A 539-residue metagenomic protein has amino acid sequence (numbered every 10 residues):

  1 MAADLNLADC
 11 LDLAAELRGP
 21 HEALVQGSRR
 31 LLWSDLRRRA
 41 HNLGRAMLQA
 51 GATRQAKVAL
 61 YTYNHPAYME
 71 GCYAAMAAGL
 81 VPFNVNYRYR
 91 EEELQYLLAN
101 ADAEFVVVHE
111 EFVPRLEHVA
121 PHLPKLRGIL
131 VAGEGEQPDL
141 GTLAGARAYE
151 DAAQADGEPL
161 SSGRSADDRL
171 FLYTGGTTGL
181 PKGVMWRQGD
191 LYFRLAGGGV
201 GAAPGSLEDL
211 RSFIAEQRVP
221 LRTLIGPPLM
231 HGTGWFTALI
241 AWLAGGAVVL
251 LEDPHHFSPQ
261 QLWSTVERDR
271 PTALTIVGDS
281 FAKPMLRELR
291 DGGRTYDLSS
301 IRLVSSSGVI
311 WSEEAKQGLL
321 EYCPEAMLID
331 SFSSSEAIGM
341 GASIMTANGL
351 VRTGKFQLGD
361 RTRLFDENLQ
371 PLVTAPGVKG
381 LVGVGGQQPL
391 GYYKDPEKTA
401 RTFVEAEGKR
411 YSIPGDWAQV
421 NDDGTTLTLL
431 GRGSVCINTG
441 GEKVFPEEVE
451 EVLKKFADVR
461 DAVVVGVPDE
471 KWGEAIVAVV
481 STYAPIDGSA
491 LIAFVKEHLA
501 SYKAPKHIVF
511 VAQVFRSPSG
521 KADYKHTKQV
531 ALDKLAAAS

Functional and structural regions predicted by a protein language model:
A3, P20-H65, M69-Y73, R90-Q95: Conserved AMP-binding/adenylate-forming core of the ANL superfamily
G19, Q154-G175, G179-L180, M185 (+1 more regions): Conserved pre-ATP/AMP-binding loop-to-beta segment of ANL
S28, R115-D167, G175, Y192-F193 (+1 more regions): ANL superfamily adenylate-forming
L32-S34, R169-P204: Conserved AMP-binding A3 loop
A59-Y61, Y68, C72, M76-F112 (+3 more regions): Short beta-strand->loop structural element characteristic of the AMP-binding/adenylate-forming
Y89, Q95, V106-V108, E267 (+7 more regions): AMP-binding/adenylate-forming catalytic core of the ANL superfamily
R194-I225, M230-A273, E288: Conserved AMP-binding/adenylation subdomain of ANL enzymes
L243-A244, P271-I276, L286-V351, Q357-R363 (+1 more regions): Gly/Ser/Thr-rich phosphate-binding loop
